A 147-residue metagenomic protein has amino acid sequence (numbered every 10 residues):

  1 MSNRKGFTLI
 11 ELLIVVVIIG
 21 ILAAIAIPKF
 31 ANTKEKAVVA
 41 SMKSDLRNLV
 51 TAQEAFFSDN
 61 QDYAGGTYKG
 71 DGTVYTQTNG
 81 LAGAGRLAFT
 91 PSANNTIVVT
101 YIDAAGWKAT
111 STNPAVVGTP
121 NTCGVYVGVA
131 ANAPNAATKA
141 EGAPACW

Functional and structural regions predicted by a protein language model:
M1-S2, A55: Short, contiguous, well-ordered secondary-structure segments
S2-K34: N-terminal single-pass transmembrane signal-anchor helix
V16, K43, V50: Conserved catalytic core of two-component sensor histidine kinases
K29-L46: Aliphatic-rich helix starts adjacent to a transmembrane/signal segment
T51-W147: Periplasmic/extracellular, small/polar-rich flexible segments of pilin-like filament-forming proteins
